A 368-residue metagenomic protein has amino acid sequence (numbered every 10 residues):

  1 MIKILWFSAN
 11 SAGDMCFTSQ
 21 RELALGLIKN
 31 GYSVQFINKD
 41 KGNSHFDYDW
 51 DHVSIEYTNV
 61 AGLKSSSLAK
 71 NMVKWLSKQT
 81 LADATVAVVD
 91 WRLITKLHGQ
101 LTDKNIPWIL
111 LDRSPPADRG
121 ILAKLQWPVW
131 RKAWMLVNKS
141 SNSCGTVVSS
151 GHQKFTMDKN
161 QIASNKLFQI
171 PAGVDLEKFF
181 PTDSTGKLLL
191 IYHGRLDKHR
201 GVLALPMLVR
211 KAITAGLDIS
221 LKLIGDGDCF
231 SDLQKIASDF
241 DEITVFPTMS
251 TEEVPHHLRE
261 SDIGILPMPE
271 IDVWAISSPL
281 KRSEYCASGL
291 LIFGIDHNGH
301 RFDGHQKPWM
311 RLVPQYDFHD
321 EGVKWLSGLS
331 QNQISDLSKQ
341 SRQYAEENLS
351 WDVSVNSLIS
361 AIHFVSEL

Functional and structural regions predicted by a protein language model:
L5, T146, D183-V209, K222: Conserved donor-binding/catalytic core segment of Leloir-type glycosyltransferases
D14, T18, R200, E252-H257 (+2 more regions): Nucleotide-sugar-dependent
L25, S77, K96, L110 (+3 more regions): Membrane-proximal helix-turn-helix segments that form the acceptor-binding/catalytic region of lipid-linked
V88-I94, D112-R113: Short His-centered aromatic/hydrophobic patch
G151, G173: Carbohydrate-associated surface elements
S231-L258: Nucleotide-activated donor-binding/catalytic signature segment of Leloir-type glycosyltransferases, i.e., the conserved
R301-W325: Change "using UDP/GDP/dTDP sugars" to "using nucleotide sugars
D317, S330-H363: A charged, aromatic-enriched C-terminal amphipathic alpha-helix characteristic of glycosyltransferases across folds
